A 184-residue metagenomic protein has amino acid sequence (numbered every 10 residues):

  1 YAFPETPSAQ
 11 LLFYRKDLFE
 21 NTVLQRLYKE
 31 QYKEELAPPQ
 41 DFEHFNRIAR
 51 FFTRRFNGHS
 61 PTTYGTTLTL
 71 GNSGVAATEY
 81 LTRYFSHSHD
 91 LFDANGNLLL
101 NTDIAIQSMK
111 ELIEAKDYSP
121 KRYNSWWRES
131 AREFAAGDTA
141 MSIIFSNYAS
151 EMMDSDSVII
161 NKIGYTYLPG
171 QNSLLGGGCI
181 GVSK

Functional and structural regions predicted by a protein language model:
Y1-E34, L68-A94, L174-S183: Periplasmic solute-binding protein
A2, R54-L70: Bilobed periplasmic-binding protein-like "clamshell/Venus-flytrap" ligand-binding domains
D17, K110, K116-P120, S155-K184: Extracytoplasmic/periplasmic substrate-recognition and gating elements
L27-A37, A94-L99, I113-W126, D138 (+1 more regions): A local structural motif
P39-R47, R122-A136: Short helix-initiation/N-cap motifs at beta->coil->alpha
H44-T53, E79, R83-N124, D154: Glycine-centered hinge/linker elements that transmit conformational signals in sensory and ligand-binding systems
L70, S146-N147: Short secondary-structure boundary segments
A140-F145: Paired acidic/hydrophobic, glycine-rich loop segments that form the ligand-binding mouth/hinge of periplasmic-binding
